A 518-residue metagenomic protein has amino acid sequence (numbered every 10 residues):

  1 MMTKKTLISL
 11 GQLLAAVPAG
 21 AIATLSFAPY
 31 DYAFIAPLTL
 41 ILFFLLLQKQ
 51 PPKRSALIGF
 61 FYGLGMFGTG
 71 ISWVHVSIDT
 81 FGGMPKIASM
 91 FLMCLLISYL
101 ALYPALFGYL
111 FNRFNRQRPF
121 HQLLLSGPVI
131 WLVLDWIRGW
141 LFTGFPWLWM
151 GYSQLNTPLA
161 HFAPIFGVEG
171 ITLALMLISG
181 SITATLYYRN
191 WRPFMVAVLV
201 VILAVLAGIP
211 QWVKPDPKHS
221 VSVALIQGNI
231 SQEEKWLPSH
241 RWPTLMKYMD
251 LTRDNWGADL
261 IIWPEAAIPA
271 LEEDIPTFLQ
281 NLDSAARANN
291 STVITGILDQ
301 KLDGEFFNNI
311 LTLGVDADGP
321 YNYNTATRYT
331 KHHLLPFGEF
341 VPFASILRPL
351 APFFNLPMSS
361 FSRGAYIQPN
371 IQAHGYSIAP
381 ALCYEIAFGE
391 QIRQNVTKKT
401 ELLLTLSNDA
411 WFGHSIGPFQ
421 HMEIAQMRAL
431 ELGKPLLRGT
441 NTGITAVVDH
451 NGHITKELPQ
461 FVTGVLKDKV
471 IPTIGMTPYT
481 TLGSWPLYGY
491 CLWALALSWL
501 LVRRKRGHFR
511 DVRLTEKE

Functional and structural regions predicted by a protein language model:
M2-W212, R253, G413-H414, A425-R428 (+4 more regions): Membrane-embedded alpha-helical bundles of multi-pass enzymes that act on lipidic or dolichyl-linked glycan substrates
Q211-P486: Soluble catalytic domains of enzymes that build or remodel membrane lipids, polysaccharides, and related
